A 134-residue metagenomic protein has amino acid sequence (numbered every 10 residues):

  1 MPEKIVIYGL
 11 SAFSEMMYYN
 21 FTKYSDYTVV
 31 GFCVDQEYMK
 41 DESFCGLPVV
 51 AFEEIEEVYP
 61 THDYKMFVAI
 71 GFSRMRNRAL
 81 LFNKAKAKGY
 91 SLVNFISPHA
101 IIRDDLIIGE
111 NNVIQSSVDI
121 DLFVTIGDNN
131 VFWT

Functional and structural regions predicted by a protein language model:
M1, D26-T28, H62-D63, S91 (+2 more regions): Short loop/turn motifs at secondary-structure junctions
M1-P60: Hydrophobic, well-ordered beta-alpha structural blocks that scaffold small-molecule cofactor pockets
A12, R76, I107: Short alpha-helical
S14, R74, I120: Glycine-rich nucleotide phosphate-binding loop and flanking beta-alpha elements of Rossmann-like dinucleotide-binding
M17, L81, W133-T134: Hydrophobic alpha-helical segments typical of transmembrane helices and their membrane-interface/capping positions
Y38-I101: Phosphate-bearing ligand-interacting subdomains that bind or position ATP/ADP/UDP/GDP/NAD(P) or nucleotide-linked
P98, R103-D104, G109-E110, I114-S116 (+2 more regions): Left-handed beta-helix
